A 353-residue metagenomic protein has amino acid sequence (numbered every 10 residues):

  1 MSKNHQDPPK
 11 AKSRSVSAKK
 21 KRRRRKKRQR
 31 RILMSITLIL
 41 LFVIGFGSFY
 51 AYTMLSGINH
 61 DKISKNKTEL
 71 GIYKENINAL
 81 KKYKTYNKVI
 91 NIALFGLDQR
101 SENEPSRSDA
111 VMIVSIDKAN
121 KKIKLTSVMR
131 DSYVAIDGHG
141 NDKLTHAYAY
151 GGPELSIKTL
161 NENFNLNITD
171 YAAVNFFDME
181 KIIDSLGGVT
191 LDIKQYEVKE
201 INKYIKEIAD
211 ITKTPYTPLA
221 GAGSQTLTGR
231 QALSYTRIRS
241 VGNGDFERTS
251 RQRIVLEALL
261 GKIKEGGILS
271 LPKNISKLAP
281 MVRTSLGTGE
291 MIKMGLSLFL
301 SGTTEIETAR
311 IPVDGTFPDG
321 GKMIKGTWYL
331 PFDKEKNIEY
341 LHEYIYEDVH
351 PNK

Functional and structural regions predicted by a protein language model:
S2-P8, K26-N120, V313: Entry/capping segment at the start of metal-dependent catalytic domains with acidic active-site entry clusters
I72-K82, K88, S101, A135 (+1 more regions): C-terminal solvent-exposed extensions
E75-K81, L94-S101, R107-M112, H146-N161 (+2 more regions): N-terminal post-signal-peptidase region of extra-cytosolic proteins
N87-I90, S106-V111, N120-V128, H139 (+7 more regions): Extracytoplasmic
Q99-N103, D142-Y150, N165-D170, A222 (+4 more regions): Second-shell loop/turn segments in exported
S108-A110, N141, T145, P153-N161 (+10 more regions): Extracytoplasmic/secreted envelope proteins and their assembly/folding machinery, especially bacterial periplasmic
A147-T214, G287: Amphipathic, coiled-coil-like alpha-helical scaffolding segments used for oligomerization/assembly
D184-S270, P351-N352: Flexible, polar/acidic helix-loop-strand segments at domain edges
